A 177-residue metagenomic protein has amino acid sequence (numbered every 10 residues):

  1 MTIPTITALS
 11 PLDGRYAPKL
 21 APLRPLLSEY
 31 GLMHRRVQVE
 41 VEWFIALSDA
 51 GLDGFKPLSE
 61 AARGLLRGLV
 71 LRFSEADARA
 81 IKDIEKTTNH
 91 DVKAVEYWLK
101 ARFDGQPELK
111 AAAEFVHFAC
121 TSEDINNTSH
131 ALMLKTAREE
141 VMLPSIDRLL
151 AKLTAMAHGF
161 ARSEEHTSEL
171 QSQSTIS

Functional and structural regions predicted by a protein language model:
T2-E164, S168: A helix-coil-helix interface module used to build multimeric assemblies and to scaffold catalytic/cofactor sites
E165-S177: Single conserved hydrophobic/aromatic residue that forms the stacking wall/gate of nucleotide- or nucleobase-binding
